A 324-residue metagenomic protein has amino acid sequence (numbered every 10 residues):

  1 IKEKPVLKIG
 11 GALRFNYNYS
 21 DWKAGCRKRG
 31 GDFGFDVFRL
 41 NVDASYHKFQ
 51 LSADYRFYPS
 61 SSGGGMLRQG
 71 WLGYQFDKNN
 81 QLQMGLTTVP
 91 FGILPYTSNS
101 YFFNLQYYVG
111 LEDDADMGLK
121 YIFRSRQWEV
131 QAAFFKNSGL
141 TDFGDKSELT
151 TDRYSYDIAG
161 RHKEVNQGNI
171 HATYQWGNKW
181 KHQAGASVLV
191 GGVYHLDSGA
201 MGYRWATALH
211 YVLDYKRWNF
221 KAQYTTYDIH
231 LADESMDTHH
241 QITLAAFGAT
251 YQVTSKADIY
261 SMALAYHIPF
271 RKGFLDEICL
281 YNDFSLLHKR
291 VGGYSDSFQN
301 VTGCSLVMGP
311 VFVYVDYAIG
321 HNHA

Functional and structural regions predicted by a protein language model:
K2-D21, R27-T141, Y174-G177, S261 (+1 more regions): Outer membrane beta-barrel
L7-F15, L51-A53, L82-M84, V130-A132 (+7 more regions): Transmembrane beta-strands of outer-membrane beta-barrel proteins
N16-A24, R56-S61, F91-I93, S98 (+9 more regions): Sequence/structural signature of outer-membrane beta-barrel proteins
C26-G30, W71, N99-L105, S147-R153 (+3 more regions): Flexible, surface-exposed loop regions and adjacent strand-edge segments of Gram-negative outer-membrane beta-barrel
R27-G34, S60-M66, Y108-D113, I158-E164 (+4 more regions): Replace "Gram-negative outer membrane beta-barrel proteins" with "bacterial and organellar outer membrane beta-barrel
F35-V37, G65-W71, Q81, D114-G118 (+7 more regions): Transmembrane beta-barrel architecture of outer membranes
Y174-R290: Detector for outer-membrane/organellar transmembrane beta-barrel domains, recognizing the amphipathic beta-strand
M308-A324: Predominantly the C-terminal beta-signal and adjacent terminal strand-loop region of outer-membrane beta-barrel
